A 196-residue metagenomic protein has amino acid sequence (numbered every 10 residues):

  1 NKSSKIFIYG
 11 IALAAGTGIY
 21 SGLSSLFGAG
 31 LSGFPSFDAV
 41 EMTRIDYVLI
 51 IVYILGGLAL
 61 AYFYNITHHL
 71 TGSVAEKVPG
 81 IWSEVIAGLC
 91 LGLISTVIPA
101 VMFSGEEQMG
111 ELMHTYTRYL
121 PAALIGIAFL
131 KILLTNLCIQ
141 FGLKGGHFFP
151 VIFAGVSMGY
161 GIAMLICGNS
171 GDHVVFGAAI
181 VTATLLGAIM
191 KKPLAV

Functional and structural regions predicted by a protein language model:
N1-V196: Alpha-helical transmembrane segments and immediately membrane-proximal extracytoplasmic
